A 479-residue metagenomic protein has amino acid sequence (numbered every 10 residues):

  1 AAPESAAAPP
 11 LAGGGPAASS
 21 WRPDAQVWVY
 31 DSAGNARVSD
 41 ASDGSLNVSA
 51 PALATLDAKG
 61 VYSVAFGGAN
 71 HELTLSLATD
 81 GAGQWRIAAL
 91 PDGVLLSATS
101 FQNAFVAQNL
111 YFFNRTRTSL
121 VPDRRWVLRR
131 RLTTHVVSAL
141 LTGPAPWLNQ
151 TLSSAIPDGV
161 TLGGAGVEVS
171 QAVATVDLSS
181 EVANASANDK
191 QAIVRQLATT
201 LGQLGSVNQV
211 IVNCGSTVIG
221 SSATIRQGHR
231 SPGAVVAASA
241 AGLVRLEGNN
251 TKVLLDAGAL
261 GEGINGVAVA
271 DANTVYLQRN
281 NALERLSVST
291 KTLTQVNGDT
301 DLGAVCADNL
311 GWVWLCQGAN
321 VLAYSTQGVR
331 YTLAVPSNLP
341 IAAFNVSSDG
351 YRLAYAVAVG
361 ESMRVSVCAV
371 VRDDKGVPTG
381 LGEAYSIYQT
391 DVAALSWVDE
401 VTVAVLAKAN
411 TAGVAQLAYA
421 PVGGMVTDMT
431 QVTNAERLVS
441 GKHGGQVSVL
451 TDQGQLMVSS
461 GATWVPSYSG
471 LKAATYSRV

Functional and structural regions predicted by a protein language model:
A1-V479: Bimodal "functional hotspot" detector
